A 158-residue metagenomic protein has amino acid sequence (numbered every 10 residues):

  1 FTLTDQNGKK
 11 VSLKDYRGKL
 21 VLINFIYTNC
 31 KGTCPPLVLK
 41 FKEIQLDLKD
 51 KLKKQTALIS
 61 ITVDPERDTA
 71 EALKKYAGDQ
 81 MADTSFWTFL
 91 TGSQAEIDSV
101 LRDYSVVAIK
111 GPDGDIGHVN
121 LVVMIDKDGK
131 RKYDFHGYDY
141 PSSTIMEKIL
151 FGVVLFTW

Functional and structural regions predicted by a protein language model:
T2-L3, M124: Hydrophobic beta-strand positions
S12-F41: Short active-site neighborhood of thiol/selenol oxidoreductases, capturing the structured segment around
K19-L20, P36-S60: Conserved helix-turn-beta segment immediately C-terminal to the redox Cys motif in thioredoxin-like folds
L46-K53, G78-S85, R102-V106, K130 (+2 more regions): Sec-exported extracytoplasmic/periplasmic mature domains
K54-D68, S85-I97: Thiol-based oxidoreductase modules, predominantly thioredoxin-like and allied folds used for disulfide exchange
K74-V119: Short, internal strand/loop/helix patches that form the active-site neighborhood or redox-interaction surface
G111-W158: Thiol-/selenol-based redox modules, centered on thioredoxin-like and closely related oxidoreductase domains
